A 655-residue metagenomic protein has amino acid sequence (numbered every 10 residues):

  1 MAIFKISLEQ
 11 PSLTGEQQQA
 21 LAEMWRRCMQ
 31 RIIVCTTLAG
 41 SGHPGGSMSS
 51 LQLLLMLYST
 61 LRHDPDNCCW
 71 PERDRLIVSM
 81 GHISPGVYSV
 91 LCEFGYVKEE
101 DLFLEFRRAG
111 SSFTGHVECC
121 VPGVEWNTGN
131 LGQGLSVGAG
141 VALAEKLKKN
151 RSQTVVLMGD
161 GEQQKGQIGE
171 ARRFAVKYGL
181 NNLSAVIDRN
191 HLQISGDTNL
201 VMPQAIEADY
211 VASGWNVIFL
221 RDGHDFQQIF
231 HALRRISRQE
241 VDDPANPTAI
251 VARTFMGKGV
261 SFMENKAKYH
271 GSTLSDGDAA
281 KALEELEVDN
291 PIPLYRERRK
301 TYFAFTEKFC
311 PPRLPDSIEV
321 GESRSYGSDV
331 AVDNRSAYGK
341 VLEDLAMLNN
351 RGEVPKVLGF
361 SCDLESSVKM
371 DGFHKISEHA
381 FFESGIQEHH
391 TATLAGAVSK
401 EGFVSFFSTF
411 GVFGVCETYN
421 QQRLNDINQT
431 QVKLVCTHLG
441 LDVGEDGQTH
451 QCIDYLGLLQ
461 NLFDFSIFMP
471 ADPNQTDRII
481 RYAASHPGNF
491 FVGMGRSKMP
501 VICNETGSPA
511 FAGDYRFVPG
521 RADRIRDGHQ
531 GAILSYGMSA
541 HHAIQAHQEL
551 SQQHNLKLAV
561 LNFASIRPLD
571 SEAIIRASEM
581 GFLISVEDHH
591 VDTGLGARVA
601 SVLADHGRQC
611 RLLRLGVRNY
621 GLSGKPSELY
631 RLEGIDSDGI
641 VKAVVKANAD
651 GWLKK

Functional and structural regions predicted by a protein language model:
M1-V155, L294-G493, S497-M499, F511-A512 (+1 more regions): Thiamine diphosphate
Q18, A22, E99, R108-P122 (+8 more regions): Thiamine diphosphate
D160: Residue(s) in the substrate-gating loop at a strand-loop-helix junction that position the organic substrate next
Q163: Short active-site segment of divalent metal-dependent hydrolases/proteases that encodes the spacing between
